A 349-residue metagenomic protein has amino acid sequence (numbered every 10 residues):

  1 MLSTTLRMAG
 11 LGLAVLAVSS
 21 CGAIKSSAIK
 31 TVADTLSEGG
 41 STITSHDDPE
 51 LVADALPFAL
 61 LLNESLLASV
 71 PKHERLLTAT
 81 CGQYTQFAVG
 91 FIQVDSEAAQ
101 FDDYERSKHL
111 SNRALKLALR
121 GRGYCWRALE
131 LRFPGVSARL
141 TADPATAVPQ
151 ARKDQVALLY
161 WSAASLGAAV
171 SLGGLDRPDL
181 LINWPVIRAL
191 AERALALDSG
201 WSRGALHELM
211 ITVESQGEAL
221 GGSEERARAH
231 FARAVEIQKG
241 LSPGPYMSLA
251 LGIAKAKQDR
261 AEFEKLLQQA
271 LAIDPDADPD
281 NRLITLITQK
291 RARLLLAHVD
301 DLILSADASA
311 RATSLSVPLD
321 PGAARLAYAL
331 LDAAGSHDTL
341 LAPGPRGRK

Functional and structural regions predicted by a protein language model:
M1-G10: Bacterial N-terminal signal peptides that target proteins for export
A9-S19: Bacterial N-terminal signal peptides
V18-T42: Bacterial Sec signal peptide processing site at the extreme N-terminus
D34-S65, S69-K72, Q83-A196, A205-Q238 (+6 more regions): Short coil/linker segments at helix-helix boundaries
W201-S202: Charged, well-structured binding/catalytic surfaces in domain cores that contact anionic ligands
A292-S309: Eukaryotic acidic, Ser/Thr-rich intrinsically disordered low-complexity regions
A324-K349: Long, low-complexity, intrinsically disordered segments
